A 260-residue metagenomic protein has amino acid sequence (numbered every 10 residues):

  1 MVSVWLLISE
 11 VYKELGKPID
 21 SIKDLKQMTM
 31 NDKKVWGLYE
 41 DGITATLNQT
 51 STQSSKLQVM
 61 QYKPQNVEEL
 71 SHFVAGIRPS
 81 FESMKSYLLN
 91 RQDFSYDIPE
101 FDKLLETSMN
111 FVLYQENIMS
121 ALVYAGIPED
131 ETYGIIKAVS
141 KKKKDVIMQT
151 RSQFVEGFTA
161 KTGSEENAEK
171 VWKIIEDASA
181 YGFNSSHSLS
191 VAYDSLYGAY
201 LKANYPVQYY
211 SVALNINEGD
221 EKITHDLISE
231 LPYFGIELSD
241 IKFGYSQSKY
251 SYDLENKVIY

Functional and structural regions predicted by a protein language model:
M1-Y260: Noncatalytic, beta-rich nucleic-acid-contacting surfaces in large DNA/RNA-processing enzymes
